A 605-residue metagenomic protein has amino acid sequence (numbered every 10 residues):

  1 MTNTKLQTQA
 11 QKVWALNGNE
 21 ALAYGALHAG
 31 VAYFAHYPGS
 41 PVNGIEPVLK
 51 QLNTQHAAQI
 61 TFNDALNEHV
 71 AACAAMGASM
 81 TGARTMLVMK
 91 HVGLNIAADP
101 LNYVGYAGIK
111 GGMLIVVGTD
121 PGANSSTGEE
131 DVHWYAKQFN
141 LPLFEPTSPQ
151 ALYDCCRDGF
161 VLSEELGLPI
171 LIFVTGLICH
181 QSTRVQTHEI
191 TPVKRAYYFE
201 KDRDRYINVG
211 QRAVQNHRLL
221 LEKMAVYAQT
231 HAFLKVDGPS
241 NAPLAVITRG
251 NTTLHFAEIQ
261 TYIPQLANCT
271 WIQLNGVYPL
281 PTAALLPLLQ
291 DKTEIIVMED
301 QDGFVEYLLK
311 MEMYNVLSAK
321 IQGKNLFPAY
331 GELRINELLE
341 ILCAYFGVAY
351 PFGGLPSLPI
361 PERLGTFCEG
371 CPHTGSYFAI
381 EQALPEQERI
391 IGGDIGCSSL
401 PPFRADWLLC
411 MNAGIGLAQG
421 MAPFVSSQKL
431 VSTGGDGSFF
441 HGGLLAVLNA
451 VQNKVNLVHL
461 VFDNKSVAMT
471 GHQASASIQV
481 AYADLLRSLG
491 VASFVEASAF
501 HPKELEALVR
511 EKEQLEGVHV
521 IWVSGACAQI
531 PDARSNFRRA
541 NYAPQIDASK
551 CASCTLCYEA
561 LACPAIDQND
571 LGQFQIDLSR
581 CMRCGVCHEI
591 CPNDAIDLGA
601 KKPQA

Functional and structural regions predicted by a protein language model:
T2-N19, A23, A29, P146-F367 (+2 more regions): Flexible, low-complexity linker and terminal segments
Y33, S40-E164, I390-A468: Thiamine diphosphate
I45-V48, A74-M76, A97-L101, A123-E130 (+14 more regions): Short acidic, glycine/serine/threonine-rich loops at helix termini
V48-Q55, E258-W271, Q387, D484-V491: Short helix-loop-beta junction
I109, Q138-F139, A267, D291 (+3 more regions): Short, structured coil segments at secondary-structure junctions
D120-P169, T175, I207, G365 (+2 more regions): Conserved thiamine diphosphate
Y135-F144, G167, R184, Y197-Y206 (+11 more regions): Residues forming the flavin
I380, A418-F424, A476, Y482 (+3 more regions): Redox cofactor-anchoring modules in respiratory/redox and cofactor-processing assemblies
